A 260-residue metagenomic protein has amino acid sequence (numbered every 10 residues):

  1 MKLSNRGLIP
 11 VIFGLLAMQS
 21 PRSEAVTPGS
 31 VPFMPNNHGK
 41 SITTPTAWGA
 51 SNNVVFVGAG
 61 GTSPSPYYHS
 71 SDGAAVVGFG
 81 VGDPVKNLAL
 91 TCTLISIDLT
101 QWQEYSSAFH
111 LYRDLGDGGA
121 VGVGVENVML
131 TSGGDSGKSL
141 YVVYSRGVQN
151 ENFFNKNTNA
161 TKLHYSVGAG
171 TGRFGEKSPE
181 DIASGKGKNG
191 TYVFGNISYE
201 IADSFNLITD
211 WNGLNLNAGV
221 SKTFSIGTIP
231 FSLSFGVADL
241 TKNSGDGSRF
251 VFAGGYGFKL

Functional and structural regions predicted by a protein language model:
K2-I9: Bacterial N-terminal signal peptides that target proteins for export
P10-A17: Bacterial N-terminal signal peptides
S23-S136, S145-E151, T171-G175, V220-K222: Transmembrane beta-barrel domains of Gram-negative outer membranes and organellar outer membranes
H69, L99-Q101, S132-G137, S184-N189 (+2 more regions): Replace "Gram-negative outer membrane beta-barrel proteins" with "bacterial and organellar outer membrane beta-barrel
S71-V85, E104-G116, K138-N155, V167 (+4 more regions): Feature captures outer-membrane beta-barrel proteins of Gram-negative bacteria and organelles
M129, E180-A183, N206: Extracellular loop and loop/strand-boundary signature of outer-membrane beta-barrel proteins
N159-V193: Glycine-rich phosphate-binding "P-loop"
